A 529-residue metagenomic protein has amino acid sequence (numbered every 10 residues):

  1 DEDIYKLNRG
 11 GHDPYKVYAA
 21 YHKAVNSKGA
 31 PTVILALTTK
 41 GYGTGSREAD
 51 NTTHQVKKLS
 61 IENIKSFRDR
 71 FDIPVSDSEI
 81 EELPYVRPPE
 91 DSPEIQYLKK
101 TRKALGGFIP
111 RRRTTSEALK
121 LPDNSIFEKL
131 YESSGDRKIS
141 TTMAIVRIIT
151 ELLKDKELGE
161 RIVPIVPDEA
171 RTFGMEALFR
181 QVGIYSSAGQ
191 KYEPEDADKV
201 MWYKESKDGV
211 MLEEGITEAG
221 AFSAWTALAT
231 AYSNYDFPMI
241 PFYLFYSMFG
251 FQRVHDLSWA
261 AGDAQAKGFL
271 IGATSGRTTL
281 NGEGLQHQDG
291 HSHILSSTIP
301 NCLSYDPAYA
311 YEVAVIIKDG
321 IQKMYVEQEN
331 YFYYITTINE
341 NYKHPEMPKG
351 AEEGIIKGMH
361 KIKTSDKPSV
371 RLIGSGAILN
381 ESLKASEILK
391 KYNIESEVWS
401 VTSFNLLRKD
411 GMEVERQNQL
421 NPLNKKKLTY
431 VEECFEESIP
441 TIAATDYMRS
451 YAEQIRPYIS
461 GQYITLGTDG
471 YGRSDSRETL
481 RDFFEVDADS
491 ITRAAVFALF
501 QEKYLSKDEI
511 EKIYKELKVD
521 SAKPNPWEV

Functional and structural regions predicted by a protein language model:
D1-E82, V86, V200, T279-Q286 (+4 more regions): Thiamine diphosphate
E2-L7, Y85-P345, E352-G354, N405 (+4 more regions): Thiamine diphosphate
